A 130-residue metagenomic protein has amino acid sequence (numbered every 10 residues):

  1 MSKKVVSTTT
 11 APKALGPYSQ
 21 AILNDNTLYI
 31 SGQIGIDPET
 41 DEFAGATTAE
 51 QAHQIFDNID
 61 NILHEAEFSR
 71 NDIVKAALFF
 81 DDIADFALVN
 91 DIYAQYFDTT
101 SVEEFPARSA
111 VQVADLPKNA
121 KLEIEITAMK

Functional and structural regions predicted by a protein language model:
M1-D57, N61-V74, F80-K130: N-terminal presequence-like segments and the immediate start of the first folded domain
